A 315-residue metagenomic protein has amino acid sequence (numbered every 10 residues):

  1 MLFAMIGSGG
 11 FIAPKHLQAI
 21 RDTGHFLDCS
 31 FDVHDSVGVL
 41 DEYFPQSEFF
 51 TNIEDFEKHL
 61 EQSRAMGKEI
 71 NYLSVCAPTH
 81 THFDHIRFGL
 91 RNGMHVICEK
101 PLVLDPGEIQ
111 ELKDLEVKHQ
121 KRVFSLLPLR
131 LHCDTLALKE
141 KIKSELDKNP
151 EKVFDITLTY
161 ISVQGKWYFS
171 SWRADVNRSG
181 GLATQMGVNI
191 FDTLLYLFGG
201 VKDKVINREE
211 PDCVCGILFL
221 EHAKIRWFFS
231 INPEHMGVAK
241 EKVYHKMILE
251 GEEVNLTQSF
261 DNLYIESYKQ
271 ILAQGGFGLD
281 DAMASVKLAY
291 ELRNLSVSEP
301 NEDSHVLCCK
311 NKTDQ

Functional and structural regions predicted by a protein language model:
M1-Q46: N-terminal Rossmann-like dinucleotide-binding module
L27, Q46, K68-L73, L146 (+1 more regions): Local beta-strand N-terminus motif with an aromatic residue
F49-K113: Beta-loop-alpha module in the N-terminal Rossmann-like domain of NAD(P)-dependent dehydrogenases, especially those
Q62-R64, Y72-S74, Q270-Q315: C-terminal helix-rich "cap/oligomerization" subdomain common to oxidoreductases
V103-K166: A contiguous active-site-proximal alpha/beta segment in oxidoreductase catalytic domains
K166-H235, D280-K287, C308-C309: Rossmann-like dinucleotide-binding domain that binds NAD(P)(H)
G216, K242-G251: Short polybasic amphipathic segments
